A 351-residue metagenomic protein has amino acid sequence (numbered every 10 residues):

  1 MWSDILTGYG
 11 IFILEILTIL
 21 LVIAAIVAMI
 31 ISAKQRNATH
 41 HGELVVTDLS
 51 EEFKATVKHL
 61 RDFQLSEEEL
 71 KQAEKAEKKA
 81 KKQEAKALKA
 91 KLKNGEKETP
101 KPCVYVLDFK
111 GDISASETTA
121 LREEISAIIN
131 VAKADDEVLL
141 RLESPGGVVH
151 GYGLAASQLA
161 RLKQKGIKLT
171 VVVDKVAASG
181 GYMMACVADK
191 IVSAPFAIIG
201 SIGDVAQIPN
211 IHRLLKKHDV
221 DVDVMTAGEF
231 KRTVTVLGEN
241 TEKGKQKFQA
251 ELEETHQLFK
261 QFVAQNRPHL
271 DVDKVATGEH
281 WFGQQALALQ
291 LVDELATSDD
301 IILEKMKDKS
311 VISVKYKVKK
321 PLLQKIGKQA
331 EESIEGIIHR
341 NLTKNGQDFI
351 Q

Functional and structural regions predicted by a protein language model:
M1-T170, V176-A177, K190-A194, V205-Q351: N-terminal organellar transit peptides
G181: DNA breakage-rejoining catalytic core of tyrosine-based enzymes
